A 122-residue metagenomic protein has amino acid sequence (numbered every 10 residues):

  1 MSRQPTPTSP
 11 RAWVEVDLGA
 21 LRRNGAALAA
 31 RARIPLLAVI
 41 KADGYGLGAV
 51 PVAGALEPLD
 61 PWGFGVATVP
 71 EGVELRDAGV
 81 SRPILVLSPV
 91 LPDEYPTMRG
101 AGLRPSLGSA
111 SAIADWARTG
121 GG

Functional and structural regions predicted by a protein language model:
R3-T8, A12-E15, A20-R23, I34-G122: Active-site-proximal beta-alpha core segment in soluble small-molecule metabolic enzymes
R31: Conserved PLP-enzyme active-site core in the AAT-like
